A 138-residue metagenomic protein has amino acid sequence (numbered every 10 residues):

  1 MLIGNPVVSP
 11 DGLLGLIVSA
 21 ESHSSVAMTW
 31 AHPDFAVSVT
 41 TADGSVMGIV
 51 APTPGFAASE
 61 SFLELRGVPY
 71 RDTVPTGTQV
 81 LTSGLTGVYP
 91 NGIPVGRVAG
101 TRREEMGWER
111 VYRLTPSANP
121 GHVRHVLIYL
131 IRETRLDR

Functional and structural regions predicted by a protein language model:
M1-R138: A secondary-structure micro-motif
